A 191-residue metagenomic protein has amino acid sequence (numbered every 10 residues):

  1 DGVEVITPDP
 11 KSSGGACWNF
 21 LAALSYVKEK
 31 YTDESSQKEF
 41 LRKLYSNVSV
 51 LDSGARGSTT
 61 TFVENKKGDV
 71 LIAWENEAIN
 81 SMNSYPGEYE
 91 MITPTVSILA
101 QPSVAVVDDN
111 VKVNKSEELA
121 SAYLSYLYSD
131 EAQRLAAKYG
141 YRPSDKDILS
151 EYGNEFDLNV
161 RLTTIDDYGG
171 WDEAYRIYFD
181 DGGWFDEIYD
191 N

Functional and structural regions predicted by a protein language model:
D1-G14: A conserved helix-loop-strand patch within extracytoplasmic ligand-binding domains of the periplasmic binding
V3, A100-V104: Small-molecule pocket liners
D9, E75, Y139: Short secondary-structure boundary segments
D9, V27, T93-V96, D108: Residues at the C-termini of beta-strands that transition into short coil/loop
S13-C17, L21, S25: Transmembrane-helix bundle segments that line or gate the permeation/cavity pathway in multi-pass membrane proteins
G14, V63-K66, N83-Y85, V96-L99 (+1 more regions): Extracellular/periplasmic catalytic domains that process cell-envelope and extracellular macromolecules
A22-P94: Ligand-binding pocket segment of bilobal, Venus flytrap-like solute-binding proteins
V111-N191: Extracellular/periplasmic juxtamembrane helices and adjacent flexible linkers that interface with membrane partners
